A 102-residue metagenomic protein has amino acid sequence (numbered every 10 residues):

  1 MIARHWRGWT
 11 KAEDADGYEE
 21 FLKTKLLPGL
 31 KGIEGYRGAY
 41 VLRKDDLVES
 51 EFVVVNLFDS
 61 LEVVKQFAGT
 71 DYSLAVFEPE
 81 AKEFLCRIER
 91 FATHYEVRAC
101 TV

Functional and structural regions predicted by a protein language model:
I2, Y40-S50, V76-V102: Glycine-rich beta-strand-turn "strand-cap" elements at beta-sheet edges
I2-G8, Y40-T70: Short, well-ordered beta-strand segments in beta-rich or mixed alpha/beta enzyme and ligand-binding folds
W9-L22: Short, surface-exposed ligand-recognition loops at beta-strand->loop->(often short) alpha-helix junctions that present
A12, S60, E96-A99: Non-catalytic surface loops within mature trypsin-like serine protease
A15-G17, V63-K65, T101-V102: Intrinsically disordered, low-complexity acidic/polar segments
T24-L27, G32-I33, L57-T93: An amphipathic, aromatic/His-enriched active-site/gating alpha helix that lines ligand/cofactor pockets
I33-A39: Short acidic amphipathic segments
